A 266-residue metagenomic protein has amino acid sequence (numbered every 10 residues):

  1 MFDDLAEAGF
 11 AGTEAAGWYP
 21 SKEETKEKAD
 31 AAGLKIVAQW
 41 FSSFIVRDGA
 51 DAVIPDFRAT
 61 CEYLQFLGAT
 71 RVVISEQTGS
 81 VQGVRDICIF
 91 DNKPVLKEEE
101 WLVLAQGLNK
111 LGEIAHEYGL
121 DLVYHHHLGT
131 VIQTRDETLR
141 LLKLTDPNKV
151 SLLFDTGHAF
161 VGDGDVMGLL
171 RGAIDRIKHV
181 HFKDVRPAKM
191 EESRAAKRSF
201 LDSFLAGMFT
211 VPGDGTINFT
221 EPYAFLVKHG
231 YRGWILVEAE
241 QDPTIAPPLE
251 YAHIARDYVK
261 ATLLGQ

Functional and structural regions predicted by a protein language model:
D3-E7, P20-Q39, P55-A69, N109-E117 (+3 more regions): Acidic (Asp/Glu)-rich catalytic clusters
L5, T13, A29, L64 (+6 more regions): Conserved, mostly hydrophobic/aromatic
T13, A105-T216: Acidic/histidine-rich catalytic cores of soluble enzymes
A15-G17, I36-F44, I74-E76, Y124-L128 (+3 more regions): A cross-domain feature marking catalytic cores of carbohydrate-active enzymes and several ubiquitous metabolic/repair
A50-L152: Active-site acidic/histidine proton-transfer and metal-coordination neighborhood in alpha/beta enzyme cores
D214-K228: A short, acidic, amphipathic alpha-helical segment used as a generic capping/interface helix at domain edges
L236-P247: A short, acidic, flexible beta-alpha connecting loop/helix-capping segment that sits on the rim of active
A246-Q266: C-terminal helical cap(s) of enzyme catalytic domains, especially alpha/beta-barrels
